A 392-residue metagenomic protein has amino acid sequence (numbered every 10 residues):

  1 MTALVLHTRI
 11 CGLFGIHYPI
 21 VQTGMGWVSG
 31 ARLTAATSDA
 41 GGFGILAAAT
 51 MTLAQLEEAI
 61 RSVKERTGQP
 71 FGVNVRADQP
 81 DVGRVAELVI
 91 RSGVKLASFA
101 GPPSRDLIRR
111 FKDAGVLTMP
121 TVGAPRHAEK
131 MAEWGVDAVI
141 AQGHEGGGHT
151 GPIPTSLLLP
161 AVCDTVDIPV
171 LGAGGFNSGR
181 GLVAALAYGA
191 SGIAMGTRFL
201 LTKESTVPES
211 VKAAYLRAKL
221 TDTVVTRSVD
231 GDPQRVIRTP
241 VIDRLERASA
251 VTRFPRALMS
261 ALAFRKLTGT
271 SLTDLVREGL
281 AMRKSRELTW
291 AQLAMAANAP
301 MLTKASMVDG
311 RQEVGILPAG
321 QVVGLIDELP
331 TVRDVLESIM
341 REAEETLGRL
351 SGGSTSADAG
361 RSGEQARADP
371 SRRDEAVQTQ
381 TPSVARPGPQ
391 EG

Functional and structural regions predicted by a protein language model:
M1-P169: Active-site entrance/lid segments in N-terminal catalytic domains of soluble metabolic enzymes
T155-D167, L171, N177-R367, G392: Conserved active-site-proximal phosphate/metal-binding subdomains
R361, A366-A368, Q380-P382, R386: Ser/Thr/Pro/Gly-rich low-complexity, intrinsically disordered segments
A376-Q378: Low-complexity intrinsically disordered segments
G388-Q390: Short, intrinsically disordered C-terminal tails of secreted or membrane-associated proteins
